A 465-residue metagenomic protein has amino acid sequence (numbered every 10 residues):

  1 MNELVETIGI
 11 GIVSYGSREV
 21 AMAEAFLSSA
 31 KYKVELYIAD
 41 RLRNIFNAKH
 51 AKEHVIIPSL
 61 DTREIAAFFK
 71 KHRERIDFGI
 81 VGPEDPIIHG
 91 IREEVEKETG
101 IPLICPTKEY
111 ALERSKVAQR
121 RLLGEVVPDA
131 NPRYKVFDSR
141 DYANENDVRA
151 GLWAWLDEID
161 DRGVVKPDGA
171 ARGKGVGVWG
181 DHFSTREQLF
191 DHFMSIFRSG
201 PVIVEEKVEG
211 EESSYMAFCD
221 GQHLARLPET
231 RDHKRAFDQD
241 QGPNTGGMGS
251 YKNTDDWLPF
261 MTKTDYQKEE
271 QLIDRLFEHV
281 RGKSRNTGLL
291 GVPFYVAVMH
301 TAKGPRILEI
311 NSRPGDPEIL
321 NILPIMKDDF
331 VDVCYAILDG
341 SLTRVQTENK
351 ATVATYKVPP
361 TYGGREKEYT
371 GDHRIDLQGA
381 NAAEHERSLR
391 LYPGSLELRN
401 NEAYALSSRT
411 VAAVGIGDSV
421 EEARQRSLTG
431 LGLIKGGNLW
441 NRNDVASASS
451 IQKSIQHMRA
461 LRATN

Functional and structural regions predicted by a protein language model:
M1-K108: ATP-binding N-terminal substructure of ATP-dependent carboxylate-amine bond-forming enzymes
I101-G175, G180, V358: A conserved helix-loop-beta module that forms one wall/lid of the active-site cleft in ATP-utilizing catalytic domains
V176-D316: Internal nucleotide-binding/catalytic subdomain
F197-G200, T429-V445: Short arginine-rich
E269-Y295, N311-S388, L398-R399: Active-site "cap" helix and flanking loop/linker of ATP-utilizing ligase/carboxylase catalytic domains
R409-G417: Short, well-ordered beta-strand elements within core beta-sheets of diverse protein domains
V445-N465: A cross-kingdom feature marking charged/low-complexity
